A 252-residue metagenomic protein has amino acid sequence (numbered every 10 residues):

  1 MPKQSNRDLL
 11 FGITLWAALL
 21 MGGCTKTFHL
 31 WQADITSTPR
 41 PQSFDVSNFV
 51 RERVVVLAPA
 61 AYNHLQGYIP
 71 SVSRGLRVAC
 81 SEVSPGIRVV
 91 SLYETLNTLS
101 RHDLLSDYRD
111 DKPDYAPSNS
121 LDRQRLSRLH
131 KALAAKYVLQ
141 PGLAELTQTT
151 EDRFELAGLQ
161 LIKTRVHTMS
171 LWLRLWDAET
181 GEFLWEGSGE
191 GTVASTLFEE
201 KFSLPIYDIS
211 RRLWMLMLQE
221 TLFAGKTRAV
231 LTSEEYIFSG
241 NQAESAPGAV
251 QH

Functional and structural regions predicted by a protein language model:
P2-I13: Bacterial N-terminal signal peptides that target proteins for export
G12-G22: Bacterial N-terminal signal peptides
C24-R51, A132-L133, E145-Q148, L161-H252: C-terminal/domain-edge helix-coil "capping" segments
R53-G142, A178, E186, R212-T221: N-terminal segment of the mature soluble domain
L99-R101, Q148-E151: Short acidic/His/Gly/Ser-rich catalytic and metal-binding motifs that mark active-site loops of diverse hydrolases
D152-A157: Outer-membrane beta-barrel translocator domains and adjoining extracellular loop/strand segments of Gram-negative
